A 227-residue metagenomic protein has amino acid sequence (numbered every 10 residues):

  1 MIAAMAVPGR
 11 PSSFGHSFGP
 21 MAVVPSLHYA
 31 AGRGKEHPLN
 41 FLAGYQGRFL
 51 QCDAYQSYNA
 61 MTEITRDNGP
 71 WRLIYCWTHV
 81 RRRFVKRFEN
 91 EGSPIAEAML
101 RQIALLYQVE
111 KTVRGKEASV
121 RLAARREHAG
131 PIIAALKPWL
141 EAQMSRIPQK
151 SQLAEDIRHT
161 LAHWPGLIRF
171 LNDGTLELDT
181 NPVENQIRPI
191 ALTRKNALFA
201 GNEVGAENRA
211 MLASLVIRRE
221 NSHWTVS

Functional and structural regions predicted by a protein language model:
M1-S227: Catalytic center-proximal scaffold of phosphoryl-transfer enzymes
